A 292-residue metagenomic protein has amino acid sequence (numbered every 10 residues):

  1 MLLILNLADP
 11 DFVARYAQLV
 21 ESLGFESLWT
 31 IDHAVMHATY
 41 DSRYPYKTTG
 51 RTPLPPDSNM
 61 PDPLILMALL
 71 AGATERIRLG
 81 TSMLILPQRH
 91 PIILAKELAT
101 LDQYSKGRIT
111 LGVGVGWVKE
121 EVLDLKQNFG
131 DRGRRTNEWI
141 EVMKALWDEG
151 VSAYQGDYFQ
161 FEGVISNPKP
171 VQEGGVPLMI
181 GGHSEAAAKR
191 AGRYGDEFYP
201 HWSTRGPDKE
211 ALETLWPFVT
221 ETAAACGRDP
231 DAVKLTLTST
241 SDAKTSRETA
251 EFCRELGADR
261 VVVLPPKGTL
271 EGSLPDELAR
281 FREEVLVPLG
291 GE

Functional and structural regions predicted by a protein language model:
M1-E292: Active-site-adjacent structural elements that line small-molecule/cofactor binding pockets in enzymes
